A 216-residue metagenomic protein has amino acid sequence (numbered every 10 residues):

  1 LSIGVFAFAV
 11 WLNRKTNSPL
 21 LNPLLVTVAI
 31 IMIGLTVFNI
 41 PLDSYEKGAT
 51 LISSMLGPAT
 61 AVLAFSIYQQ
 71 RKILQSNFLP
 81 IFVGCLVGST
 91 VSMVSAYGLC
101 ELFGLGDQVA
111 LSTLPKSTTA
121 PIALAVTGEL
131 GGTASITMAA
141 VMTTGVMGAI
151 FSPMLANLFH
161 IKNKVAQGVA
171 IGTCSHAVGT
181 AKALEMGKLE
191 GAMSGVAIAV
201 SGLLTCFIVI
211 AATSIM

Functional and structural regions predicted by a protein language model:
L1-Y68, L79-P80, G84, G88: Helical membrane-embedded segments and adjacent short helical loop/helix-boundary regions of multi-pass membrane
V5-N17, L63-S76, S152-H160, G179-M186: C-terminal ends of transmembrane helices
N17, F38-N39, G104-L105, G131 (+2 more regions): Short helix-capping/hinge motifs at transmembrane helix termini and TM-loop junctions
L25-V37, G57-L63, V83-S95, L114-L124 (+2 more regions): Small-residue-rich segments of transmembrane alpha-helices in multi-pass membrane proteins, especially helix faces
I73-Y97, M138-M147, A197-L203: Entry/N-cap segments of selected transmembrane alpha helices and their immediately preceding amphipathic helices
M93-A110: Transmembrane alpha-helix/helix-exit interface in multi-pass inner-membrane proteins
E101, F207-M216: Juxtamembrane boundary at the C-terminal end of a transmembrane helix
D107-T144, L158, K162-V200: Alpha-helical membrane segments and immediately flanking helix-loop junctions that form or couple to the substrate/ion
